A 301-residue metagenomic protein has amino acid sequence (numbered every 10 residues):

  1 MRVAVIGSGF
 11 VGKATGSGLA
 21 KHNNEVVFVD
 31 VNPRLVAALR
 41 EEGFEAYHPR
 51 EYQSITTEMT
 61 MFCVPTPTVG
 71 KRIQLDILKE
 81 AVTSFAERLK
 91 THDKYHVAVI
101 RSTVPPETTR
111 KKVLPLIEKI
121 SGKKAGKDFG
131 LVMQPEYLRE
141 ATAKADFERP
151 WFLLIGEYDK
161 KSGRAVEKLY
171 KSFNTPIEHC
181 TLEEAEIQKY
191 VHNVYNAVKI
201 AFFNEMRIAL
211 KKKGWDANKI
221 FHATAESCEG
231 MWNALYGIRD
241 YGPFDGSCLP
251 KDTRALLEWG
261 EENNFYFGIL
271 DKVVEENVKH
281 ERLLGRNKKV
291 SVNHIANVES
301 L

Functional and structural regions predicted by a protein language model:
M1-I55, E299: NAD(P)+-binding Rossmann beta1-loop-alpha1 motif at the extreme N-terminus of oxidoreductases
R2, K211-L301: NAD(P)-dependent Rossmann-like dehydrogenase/reductase catalytic/cofactor-binding core
T60-M61: N-terminal Rossmann-like NAD(P) cofactor-binding module of classical short-chain dehydrogenase/reductase
V64-P65: Conserved NAD(P)H cofactor-binding loop of Rossmann-fold oxidoreductase domains
T68-Y137: Rossmann-like NAD(P)(H) cofactor-binding subdomain of soluble oxidoreductases
L116-Q134, L138-N233, W259-Y266, K272: Internal alpha-helical scaffold of NAD(P)-dependent oxidoreductase catalytic cores
